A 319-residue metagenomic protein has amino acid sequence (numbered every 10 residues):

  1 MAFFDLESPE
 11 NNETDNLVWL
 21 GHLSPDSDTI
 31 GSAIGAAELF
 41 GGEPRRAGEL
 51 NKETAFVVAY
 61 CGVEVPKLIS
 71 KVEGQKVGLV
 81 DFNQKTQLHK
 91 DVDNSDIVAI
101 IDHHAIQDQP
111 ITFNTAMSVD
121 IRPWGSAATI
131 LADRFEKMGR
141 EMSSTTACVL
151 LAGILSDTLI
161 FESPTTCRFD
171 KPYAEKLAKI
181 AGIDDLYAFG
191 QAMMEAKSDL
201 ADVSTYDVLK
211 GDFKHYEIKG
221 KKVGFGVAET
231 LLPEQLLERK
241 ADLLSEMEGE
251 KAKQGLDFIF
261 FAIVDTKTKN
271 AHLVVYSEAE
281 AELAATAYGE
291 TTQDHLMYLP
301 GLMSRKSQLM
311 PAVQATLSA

Functional and structural regions predicted by a protein language model:
M1-A319: Replace "Mg2+/Mn2+-dependent" with "divalent metal-dependent
